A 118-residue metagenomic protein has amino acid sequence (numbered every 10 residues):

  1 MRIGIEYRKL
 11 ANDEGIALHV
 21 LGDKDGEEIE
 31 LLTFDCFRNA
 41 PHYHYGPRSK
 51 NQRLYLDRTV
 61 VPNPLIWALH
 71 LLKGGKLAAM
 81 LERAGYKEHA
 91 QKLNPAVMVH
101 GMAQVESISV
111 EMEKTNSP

Functional and structural regions predicted by a protein language model:
M1, E14, T59-G75, E106-P118: Unusually extended, aromatic-enriched hydrophobic runs near protein termini
M1-C36: Amphipathic, interaction-prone secondary-structure segments
E27-A79: An exposed acidic His-Trp-rich patch
L77-P118: C-terminal charged interaction modules
